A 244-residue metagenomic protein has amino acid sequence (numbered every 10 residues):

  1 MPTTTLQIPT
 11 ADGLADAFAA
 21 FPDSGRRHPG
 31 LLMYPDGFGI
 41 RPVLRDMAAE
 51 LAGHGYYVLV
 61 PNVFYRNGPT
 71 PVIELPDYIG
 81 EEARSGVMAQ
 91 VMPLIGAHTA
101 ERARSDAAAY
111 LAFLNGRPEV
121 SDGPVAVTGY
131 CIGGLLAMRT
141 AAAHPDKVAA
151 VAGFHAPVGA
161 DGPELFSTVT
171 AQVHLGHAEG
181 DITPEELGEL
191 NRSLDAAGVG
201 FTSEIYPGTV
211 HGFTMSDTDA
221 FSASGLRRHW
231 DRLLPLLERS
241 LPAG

Functional and structural regions predicted by a protein language model:
M1-G244: N-terminal cap/leader regions of alpha/beta-hydrolase-fold enzymes, predominantly small-molecule hydrolases
